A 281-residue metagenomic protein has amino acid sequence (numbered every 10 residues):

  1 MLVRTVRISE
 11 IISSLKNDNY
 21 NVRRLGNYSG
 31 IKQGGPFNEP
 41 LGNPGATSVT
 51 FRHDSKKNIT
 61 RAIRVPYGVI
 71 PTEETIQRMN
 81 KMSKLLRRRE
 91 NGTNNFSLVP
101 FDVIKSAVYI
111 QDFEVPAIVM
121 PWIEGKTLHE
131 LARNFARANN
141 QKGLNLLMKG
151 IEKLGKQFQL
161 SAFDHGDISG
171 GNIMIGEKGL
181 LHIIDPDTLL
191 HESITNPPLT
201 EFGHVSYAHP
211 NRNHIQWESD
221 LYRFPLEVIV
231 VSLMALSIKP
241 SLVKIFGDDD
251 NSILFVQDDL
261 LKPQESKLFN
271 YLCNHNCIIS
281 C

Functional and structural regions predicted by a protein language model:
M1-L41, R78: Juxta-kinase regulatory segment immediately upstream of eukaryotic protein kinase catalytic domains
P36-P40, A46-V99: ATP-binding glycine-rich loop module of kinase domains
S97-N145, N196: Conserved structural core of kinase catalytic domains
G155-G176: Catalytic-loop of the protein kinase fold
D185-L190: Activation of the activation-loop gatekeeper triad in protein kinase-fold domains
P197-R212: Conserved activation segment of eukaryotic-like protein kinases, specifically the C-terminal portion of the activation
N211-L221: Conserved end of the kinase activation segment
A235-C281: Helical subdomain adjoining the active site within ATP-dependent kinase catalytic cores
